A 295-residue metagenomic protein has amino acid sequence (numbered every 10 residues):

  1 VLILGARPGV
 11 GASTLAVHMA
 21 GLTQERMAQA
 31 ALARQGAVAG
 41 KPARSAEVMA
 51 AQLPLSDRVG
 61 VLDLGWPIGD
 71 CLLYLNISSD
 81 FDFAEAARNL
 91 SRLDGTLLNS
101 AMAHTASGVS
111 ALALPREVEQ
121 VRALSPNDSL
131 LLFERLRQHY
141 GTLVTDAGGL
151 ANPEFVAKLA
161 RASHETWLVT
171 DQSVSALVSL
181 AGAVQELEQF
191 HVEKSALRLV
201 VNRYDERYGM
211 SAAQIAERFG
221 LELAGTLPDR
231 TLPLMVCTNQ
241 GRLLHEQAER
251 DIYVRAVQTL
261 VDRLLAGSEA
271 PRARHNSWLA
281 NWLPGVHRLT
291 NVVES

Functional and structural regions predicted by a protein language model:
V1-L55: Walker A (P-loop) phosphate-binding motif
G5-A6, D171-Q172, L197-G209, T226-P233: G-domain G4 guanine-recognition motif of GTPases
A31-A111: Phosphate-binding loop that captures ATP/GTP phosphates
L90-A157: Cytosolic-facing regulatory segments adjacent to core modules
S163-A181: Conserved Switch II/interswitch segment of TRAFAC-class P-loop GTPases
L180-A196: Conserved C-terminal guanine-recognition region of P-loop GTPase G domains, centered on the G4
R203, A216-L244, V257: Beta-strand-loop-alpha "switch" segments that mediate conformational coupling across diverse proteins
R242-S295: NTP-binding/hydrolysis catalytic cores, primarily Walker-type P-loop NTPases
